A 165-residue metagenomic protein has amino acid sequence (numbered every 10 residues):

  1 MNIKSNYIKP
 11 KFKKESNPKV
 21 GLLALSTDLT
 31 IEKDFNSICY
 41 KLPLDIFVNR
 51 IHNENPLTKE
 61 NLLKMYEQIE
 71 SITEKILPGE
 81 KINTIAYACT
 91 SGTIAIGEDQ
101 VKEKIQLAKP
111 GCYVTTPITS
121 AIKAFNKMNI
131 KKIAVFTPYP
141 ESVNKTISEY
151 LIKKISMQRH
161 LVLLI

Functional and structural regions predicted by a protein language model:
M1-S71, E141-N144, S148-I165: N-terminal glycine-rich anion-binding loop in soluble enzyme alpha/beta folds
N17, P43, I82, G111 (+1 more regions): A general structural motif
A24, I94, F136: Glycine- and other small-residue-rich loops at beta-strand/loop junctions that grip anionic moieties
I38-K41, G79, A108, K127-M128: Alpha-helix C-cap/termination motif
N55-T58, T93-I96, A124: Short active-site-adjacent helix-start/loop capping segments
T73-P117: Glycine/small-residue-rich loop that forms an oxyanion/phosphate-binding "nest" at active or ligand-binding sites
V101-K104, A108, C112-I165: Conserved beta-alpha
